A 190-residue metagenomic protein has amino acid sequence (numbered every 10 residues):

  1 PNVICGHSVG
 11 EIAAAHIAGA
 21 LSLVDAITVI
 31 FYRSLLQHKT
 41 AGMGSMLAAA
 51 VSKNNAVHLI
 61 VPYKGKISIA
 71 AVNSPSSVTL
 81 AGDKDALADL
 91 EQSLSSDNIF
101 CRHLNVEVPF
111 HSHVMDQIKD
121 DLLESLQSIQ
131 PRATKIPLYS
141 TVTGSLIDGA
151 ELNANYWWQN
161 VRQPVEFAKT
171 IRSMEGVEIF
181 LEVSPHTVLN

Functional and structural regions predicted by a protein language model:
P1-P62, I99-P109, I179-L189: FabD-like malonyl-/acyl-CoA
G6-S8, V72, D83: Conserved alpha/beta-hydrolase "nucleophile elbow" surrounding the catalytic nucleophile
I27-I30, L87, E91, M115 (+2 more regions): Hydrophobic face of alpha-helices
G42, A71-S77, N105, A133-I136: Short Gly/Ser/Thr- and Asp/Glu-enriched loop/turn motifs at secondary-structure junctions
A48, S95-V183: Acyltransferase
K53, G82-L87: Helix N-cap motif at beta-to-alpha junctions
A56-P75: Gly/Ser-centered flexible loop/linker motifs
I60-Y63, L87-D97: Short amphipathic alpha-helices in soluble, non-transmembrane regions that often serve as interface/regulatory elements
